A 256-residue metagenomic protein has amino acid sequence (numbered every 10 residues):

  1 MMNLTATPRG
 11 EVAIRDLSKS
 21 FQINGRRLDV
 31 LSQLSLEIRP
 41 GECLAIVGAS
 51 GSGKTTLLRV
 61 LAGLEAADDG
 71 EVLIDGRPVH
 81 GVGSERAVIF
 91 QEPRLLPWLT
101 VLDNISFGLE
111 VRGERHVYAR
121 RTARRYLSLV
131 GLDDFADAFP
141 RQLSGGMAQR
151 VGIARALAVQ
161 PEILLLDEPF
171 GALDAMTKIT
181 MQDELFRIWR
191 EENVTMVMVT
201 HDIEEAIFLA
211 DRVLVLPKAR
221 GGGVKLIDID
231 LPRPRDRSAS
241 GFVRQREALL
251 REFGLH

Functional and structural regions predicted by a protein language model:
V47-A49: The feature captures the beta-strand-to-loop junction immediately N-terminal to the Walker
A62: Helix-to-loop junction immediately C-terminal to a conserved catalytic motif
G70-V82: Conserved ABC transporter NBD signature motif
L102-E110, R120, R124, D228: Short helical segment in ABC ATPase nucleotide-binding domains corresponding to the A-loop/adjacent helical element
V117-F135, R187: Conserved ABC ATPase "signature" region
A138-R141, V159: Conserved signature/switch motifs of ABC ATPase nucleotide-binding domains
I153: Hydrophobic anchor residue at the start of the ABC signature
